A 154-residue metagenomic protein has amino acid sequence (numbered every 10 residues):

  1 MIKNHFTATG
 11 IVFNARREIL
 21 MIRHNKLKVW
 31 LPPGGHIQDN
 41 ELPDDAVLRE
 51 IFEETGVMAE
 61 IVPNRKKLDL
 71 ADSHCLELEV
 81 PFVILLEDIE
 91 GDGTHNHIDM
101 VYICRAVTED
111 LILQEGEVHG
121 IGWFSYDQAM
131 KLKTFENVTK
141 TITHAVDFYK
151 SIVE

Functional and structural regions predicted by a protein language model:
M1-I19, D39: Conserved N-terminal beta-strand and adjoining loop/helix that marks the start of the Nudix/MutT-like hydrolase domain
H5, P32, H95-D99: Short connector loops at helix/strand junctions that flank enzyme active sites, especially segments positioning acidic
V12-A15, H24, C104-A106: Active-site beta-strand termini and strand-to-loop segments that position acidic
E18-D69: Conserved Nudix-box catalytic region and its N-terminal flanking loop in Nudix hydrolases and closely related
D72-D110: Active-site-adjacent beta-strand/loop module that shapes the phosphate/pyrophosphate-binding cleft
D99-T143: NUDIX/MutT-family hydrolases
T143-E154: Compositionally biased, intrinsically disordered linkers/stalks adjacent to structured regions
